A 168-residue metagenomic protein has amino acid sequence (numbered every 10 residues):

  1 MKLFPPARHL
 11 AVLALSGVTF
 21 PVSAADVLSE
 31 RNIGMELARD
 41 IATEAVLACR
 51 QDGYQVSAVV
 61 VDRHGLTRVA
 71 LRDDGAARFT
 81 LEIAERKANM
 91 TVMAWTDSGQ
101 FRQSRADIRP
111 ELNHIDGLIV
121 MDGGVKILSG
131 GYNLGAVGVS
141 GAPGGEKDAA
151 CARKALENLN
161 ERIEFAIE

Functional and structural regions predicted by a protein language model:
M1-A11: Bacterial N-terminal signal peptides that target proteins for export
T19-P21: N-terminal signal peptide c-region/cleavage motif recognized by signal peptidases
A25-E168: Flexible, solvent-exposed loop/hinge segments and secondary-structure transition points
